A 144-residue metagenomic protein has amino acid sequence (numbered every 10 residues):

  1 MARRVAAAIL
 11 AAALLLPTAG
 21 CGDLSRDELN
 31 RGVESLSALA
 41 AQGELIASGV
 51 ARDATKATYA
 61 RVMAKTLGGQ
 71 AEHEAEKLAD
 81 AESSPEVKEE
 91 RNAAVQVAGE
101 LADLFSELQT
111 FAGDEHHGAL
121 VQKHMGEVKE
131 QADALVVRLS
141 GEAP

Functional and structural regions predicted by a protein language model:
M1-C21: Sec-dependent bacterial lipoprotein signal peptides
L16-V33: C-terminal region of N-terminal signal peptides and the immediate post-cleavage residues of exported proteins
E28-S106, V121-R138: Alpha-helical segments in soluble extracytoplasmic regions
L108-Q122: Amphipathic, charged alpha-helical scaffolds that flank and support histidine-based chemistry in signaling
E142-P144: Short, solvent-exposed mixed-charge patches
